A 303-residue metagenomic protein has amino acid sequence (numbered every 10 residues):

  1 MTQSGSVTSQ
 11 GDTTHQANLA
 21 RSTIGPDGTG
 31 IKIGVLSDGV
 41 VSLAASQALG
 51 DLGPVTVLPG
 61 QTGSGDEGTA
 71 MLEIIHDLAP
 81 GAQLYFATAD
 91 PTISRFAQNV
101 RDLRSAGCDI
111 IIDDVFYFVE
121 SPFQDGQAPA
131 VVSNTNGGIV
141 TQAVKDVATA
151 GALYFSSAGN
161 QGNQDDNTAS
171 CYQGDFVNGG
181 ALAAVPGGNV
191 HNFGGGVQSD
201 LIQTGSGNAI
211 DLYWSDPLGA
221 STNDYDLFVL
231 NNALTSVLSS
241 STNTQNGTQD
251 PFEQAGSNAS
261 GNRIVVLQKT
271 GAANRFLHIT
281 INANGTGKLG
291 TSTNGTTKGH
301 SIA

Functional and structural regions predicted by a protein language model:
M1-A303: Loop-rich non-cytosolic ectodomains and luminal regions
